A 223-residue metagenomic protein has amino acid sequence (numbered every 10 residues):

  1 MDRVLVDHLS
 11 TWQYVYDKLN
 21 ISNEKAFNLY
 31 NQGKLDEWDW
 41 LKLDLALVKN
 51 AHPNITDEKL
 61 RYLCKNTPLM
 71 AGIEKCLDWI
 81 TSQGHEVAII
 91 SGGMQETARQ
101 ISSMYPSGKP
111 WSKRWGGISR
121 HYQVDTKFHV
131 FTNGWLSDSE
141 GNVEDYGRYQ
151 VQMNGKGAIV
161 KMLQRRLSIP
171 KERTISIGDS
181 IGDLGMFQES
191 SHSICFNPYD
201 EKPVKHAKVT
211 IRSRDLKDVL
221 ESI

Functional and structural regions predicted by a protein language model:
M1-A46: Active-site neighborhood of HAD-like aspartate-dependent phosphohydrolases
M1-R3, T56-G72: Short N-terminal secondary-structure initiator segments
T11-Q13, L45, A51-H52, A158-I159 (+1 more regions): Short, flexible segments with low predicted structural confidence
Y14, S22-A26, W40-L43, E58-Y62 (+3 more regions): Exposed alpha-helical structural elements
N23-L29, P53-L60, W111, Q123-K127: Short, surface-exposed acidic
L43-K59, W135-E144: Short, basic/glycine-rich phosphate-binding loops at helix/coil junctions that contact nucleotide phosphates
C64-A88, G93-I223: C-terminal cap/substrate-recognition subdomain and adjoining C-terminal extension of metal-dependent phosphatase-like
